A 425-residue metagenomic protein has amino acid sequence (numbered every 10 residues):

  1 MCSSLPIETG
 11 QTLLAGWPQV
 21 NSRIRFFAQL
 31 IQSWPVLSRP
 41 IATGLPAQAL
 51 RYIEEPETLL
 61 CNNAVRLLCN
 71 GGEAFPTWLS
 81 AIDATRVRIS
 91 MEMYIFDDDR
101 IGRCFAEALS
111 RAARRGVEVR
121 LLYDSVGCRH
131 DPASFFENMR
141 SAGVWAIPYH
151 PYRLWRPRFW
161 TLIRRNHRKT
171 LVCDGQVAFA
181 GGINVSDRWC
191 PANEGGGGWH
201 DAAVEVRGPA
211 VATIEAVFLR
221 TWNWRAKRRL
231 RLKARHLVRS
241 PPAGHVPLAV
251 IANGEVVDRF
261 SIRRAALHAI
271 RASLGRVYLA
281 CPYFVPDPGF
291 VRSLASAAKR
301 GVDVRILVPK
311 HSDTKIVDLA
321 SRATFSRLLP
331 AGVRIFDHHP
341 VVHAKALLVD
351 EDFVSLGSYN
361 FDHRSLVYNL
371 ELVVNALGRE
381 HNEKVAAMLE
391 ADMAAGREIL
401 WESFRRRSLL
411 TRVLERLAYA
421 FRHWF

Functional and structural regions predicted by a protein language model:
C2-F425: Charged, low-complexity intrinsically disordered terminal segments
